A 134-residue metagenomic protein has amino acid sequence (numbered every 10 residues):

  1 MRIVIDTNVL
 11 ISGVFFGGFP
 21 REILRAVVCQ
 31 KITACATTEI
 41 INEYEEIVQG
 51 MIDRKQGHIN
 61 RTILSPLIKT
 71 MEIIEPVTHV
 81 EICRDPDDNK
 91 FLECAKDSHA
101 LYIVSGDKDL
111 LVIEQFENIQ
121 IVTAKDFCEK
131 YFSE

Functional and structural regions predicted by a protein language model:
M1-G18: Metal-dependent nucleic-acid phosphoesterase active-site entry motif
I5, R21-Q49: PIN/NYN-family metal-dependent endoribonuclease catalytic core
D6-T7, A36-T37, G106-D107, T123-A124: A secondary-structure boundary/capping signal
G18, C35, H58, I82-N89: Residues at secondary-structure transition points
K31-A34, H99-L101, I119: Short active-site oxyanion
D53-R54: Membrane interface segments of multi-pass transport proteins and intramembrane proteases
K69-Y102, K108: Active-site neighborhoods of divalent-metal-dependent phosphate/nucleic-acid chemistry enzymes
S98, K108-E134: Acidic, PIN/NYN-like endoribonuclease modules and their adjacent C-terminal/linker elements
